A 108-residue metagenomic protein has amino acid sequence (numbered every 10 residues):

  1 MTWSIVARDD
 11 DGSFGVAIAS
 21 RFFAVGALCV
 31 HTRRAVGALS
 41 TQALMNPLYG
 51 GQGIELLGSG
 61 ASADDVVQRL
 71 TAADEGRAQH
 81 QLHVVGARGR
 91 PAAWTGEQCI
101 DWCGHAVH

Functional and structural regions predicted by a protein language model:
M1-H108: N-terminal nucleophile
